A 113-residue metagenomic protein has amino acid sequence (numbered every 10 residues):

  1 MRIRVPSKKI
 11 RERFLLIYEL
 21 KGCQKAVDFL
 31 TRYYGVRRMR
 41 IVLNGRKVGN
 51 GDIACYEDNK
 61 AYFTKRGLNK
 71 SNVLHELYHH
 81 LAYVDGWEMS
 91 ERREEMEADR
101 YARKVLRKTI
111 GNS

Functional and structural regions predicted by a protein language model:
R2-R66: Auxiliary, metal-adjacent structural segments of Zn-dependent hydrolase domains
Y56-V73, G86-M89, R93: Short pre-active-site segment immediately N-terminal to the catalytic Zn-binding motif
K70, L77, N112-S113: Polar low-complexity intrinsically disordered regions
V73-D85, E97, Y101: Active-site His/Glu-centered metal-binding helix of metallohydrolases
E91-S113: Post-HExxH zinc-binding segment in Zn-dependent metallohydrolases
